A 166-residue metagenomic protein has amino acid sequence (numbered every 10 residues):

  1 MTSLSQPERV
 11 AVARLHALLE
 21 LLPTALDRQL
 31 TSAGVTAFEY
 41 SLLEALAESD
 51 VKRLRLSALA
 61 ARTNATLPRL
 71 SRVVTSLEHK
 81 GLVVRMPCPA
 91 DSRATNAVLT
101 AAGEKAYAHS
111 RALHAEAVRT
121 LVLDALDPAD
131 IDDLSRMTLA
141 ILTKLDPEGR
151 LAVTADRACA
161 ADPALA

Functional and structural regions predicted by a protein language model:
M1-A33, K80, P128, C159 (+1 more regions): N-terminal leader segment of winged-helix/HTH proteins
M1-S3, P128-A166: C-terminal regulatory/oligomerization modules of transcriptional regulators
V10, R14, S41-A45, K105: Pre-recognition alpha-helix immediately N-terminal to the DNA-recognition helix within helix-turn-helix or winged-helix
L18, L22, L26, T63 (+2 more regions): Alpha-helical linker/hinge and terminal dimerization helices associated with HTH transcriptional regulators
T24-T66, V153: N-terminal helix-turn-helix DNA-binding core of bacterial DNA-binding proteins
L56, V74-T75: Short, hydrophobic-biased segments on the C-terminal half of alpha helices that form "recognition helices"
T75-D133: Charged, amphipathic alpha-helical coiled-coil/dimerization segments
